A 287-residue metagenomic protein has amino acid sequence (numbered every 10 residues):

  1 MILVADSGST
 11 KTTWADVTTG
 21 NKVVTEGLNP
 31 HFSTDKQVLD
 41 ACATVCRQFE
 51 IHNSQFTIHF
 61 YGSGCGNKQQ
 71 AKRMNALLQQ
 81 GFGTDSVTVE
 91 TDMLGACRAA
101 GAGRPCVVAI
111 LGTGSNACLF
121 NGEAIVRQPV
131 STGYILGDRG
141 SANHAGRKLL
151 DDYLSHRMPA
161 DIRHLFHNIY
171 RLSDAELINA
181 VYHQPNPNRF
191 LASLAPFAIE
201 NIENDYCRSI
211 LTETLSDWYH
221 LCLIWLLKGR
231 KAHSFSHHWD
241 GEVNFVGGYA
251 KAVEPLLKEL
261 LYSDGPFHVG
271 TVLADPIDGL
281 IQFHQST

Functional and structural regions predicted by a protein language model:
I2-D40, I125-R127, S131: Short glycine-rich, Thr/Ser-proximal phosphate-binding strand/loop in the N-terminal lobe of ATP-dependent enzymes
N21-F56, C65-R73: N-terminal phosphate-binding loop and adjacent alpha-helix
F32, H167-H238: Adenine-nucleotide phosphate-binding core of ATP-dependent small-molecule kinases
Q48-T88, A100-G101, Q184: Short beta-strand-loop/turn "lid" adjacent to the catalytic site in phosphate-handling enzymes
G62-K68, G229-K231, H238-K258: Glycine-rich phosphate-binding loops at beta-strand->alpha-helix junctions
D85-A109, R230: Conserved phosphate-binding catalytic cores of ATP/NTP-utilizing and phosphoryl-transfer enzymes
R98-R104, P255, P266-T287: Glycine-rich phosphate-binding/hydrolytic loop that grips phosphoryl groups
I125-R171: Glycine-rich phosphate-binding loop plus the immediately following alpha-helix
